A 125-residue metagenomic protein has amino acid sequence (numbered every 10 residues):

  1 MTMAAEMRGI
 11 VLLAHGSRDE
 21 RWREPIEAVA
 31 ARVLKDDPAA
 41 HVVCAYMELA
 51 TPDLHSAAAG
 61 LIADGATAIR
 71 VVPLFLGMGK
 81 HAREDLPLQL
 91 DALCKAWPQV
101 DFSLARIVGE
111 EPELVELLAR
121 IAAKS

Functional and structural regions predicted by a protein language model:
M1-S125: Active-site-proximal alpha-helix that buttresses catalytic centers in soluble enzyme cores
